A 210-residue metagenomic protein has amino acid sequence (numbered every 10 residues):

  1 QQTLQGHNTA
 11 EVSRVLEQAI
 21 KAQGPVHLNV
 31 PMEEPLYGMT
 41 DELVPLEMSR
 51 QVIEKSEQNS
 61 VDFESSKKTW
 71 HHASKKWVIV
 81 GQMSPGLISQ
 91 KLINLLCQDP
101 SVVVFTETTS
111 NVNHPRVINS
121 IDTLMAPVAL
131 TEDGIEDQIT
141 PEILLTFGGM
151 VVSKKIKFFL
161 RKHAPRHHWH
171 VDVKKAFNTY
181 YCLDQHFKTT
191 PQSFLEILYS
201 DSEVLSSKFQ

Functional and structural regions predicted by a protein language model:
Q1-H7, N119-A129, D184-L198: Short acidic-hydrophobic, aromatic-tinged amphipathic segments that line or gate anion-handling sites
Q1-P45, G134-H167: Structural signature of the thiamine diphosphate
Q1-Q2, R14-A22, D99-V103, I197-L205: Change "in soluble alpha/beta enzymes" to "in soluble alpha/beta proteins
Q5-S13, A22, E57-S60, G86 (+5 more regions): Electropositive phosphate-/nucleotide-binding environments in soluble metabolic enzymes
N29-V117: Cofactor-pocket helix-loop regions in the catalytic cores of large enzyme subunits
S74-K76, E142, D184: Conserved acidic residues
V80-W169: Glycine-rich, anion-gripping cofactor-binding loops and their flanking helix/strand elements in enzyme active sites
K162-Q210: Phosphate/pyrophosphate-binding active-site segments
